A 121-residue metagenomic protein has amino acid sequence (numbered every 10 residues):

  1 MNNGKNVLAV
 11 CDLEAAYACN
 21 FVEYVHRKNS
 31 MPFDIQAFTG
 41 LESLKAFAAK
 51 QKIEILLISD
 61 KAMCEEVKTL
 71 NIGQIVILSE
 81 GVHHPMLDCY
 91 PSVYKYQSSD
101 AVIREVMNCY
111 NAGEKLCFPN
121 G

Functional and structural regions predicted by a protein language model:
M1-E114: Long, basic/Gly/Ser/Thr-rich N-terminal segments that mediate initial subcellular attachment or targeting
L116-G121: Walker A (P-loop) phosphate-binding motif
